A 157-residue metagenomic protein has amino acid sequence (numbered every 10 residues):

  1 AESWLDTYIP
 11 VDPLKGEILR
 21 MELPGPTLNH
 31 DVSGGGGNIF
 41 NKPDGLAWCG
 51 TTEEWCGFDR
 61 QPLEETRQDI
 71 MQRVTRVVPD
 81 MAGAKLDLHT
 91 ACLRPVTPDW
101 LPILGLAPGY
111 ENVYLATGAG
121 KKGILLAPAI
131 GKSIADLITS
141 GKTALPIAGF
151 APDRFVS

Functional and structural regions predicted by a protein language model:
A1-N112: Active-site substrate-recognition segment that forms the wall of the catalytic cavity or substrate channel
D80-S157: C-terminal catalytic lobe of FAD-dependent flavoproteins
